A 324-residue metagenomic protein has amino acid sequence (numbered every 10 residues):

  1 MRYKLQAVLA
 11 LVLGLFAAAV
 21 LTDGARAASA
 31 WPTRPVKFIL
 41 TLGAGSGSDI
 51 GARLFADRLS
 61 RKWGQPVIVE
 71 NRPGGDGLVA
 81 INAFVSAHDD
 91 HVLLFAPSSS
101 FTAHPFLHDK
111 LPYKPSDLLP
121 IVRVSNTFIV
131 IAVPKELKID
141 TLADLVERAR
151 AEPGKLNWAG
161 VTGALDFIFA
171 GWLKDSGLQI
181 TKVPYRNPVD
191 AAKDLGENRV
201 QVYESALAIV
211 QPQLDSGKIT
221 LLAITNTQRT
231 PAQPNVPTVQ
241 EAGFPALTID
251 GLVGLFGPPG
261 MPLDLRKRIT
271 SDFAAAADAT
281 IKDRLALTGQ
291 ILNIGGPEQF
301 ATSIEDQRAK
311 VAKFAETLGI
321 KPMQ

Functional and structural regions predicted by a protein language model:
M1-K4: N-terminal secretory signal peptides that target proteins for export/translocation
L9-V20: Bacterial N-terminal signal peptides
R26-D117, K155, L165, G177-V202 (+3 more regions): N-terminal (or domain-start) structured segment
T33-P35, K174-L178, L263-Q324: An extracytoplasmic/periplasmic, membrane-proximal ligand-sensing/linker region
V36-F38, G45, A52, V69 (+13 more regions): Residue-level signal for nonpolar/aromatic packing positions in well-ordered secondary structure
S86-H91, F106-D190, V239, L252-R284: Hinge/capping helix and adjacent helix->loop/strand transition within the periplasmic-binding protein
S99-D109, D166-D175, V202-V236, A312: A ligand-binding cleft/hinge motif common to bilobed small-molecule-binding domains
Y113-V124, A159, Q179-P184, Q201-V202 (+2 more regions): Short beta-strand->loop
